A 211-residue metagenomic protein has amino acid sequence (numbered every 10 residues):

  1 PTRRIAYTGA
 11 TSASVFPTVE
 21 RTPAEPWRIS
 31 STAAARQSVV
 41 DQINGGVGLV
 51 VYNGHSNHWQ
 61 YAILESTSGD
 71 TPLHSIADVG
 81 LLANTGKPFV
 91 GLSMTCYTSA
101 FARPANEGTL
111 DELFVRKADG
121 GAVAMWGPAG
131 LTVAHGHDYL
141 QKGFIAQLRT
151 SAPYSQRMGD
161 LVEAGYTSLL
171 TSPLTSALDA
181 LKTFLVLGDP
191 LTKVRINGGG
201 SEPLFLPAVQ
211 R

Functional and structural regions predicted by a protein language model:
P1-G200: Cysteine-dependent hydrolase recognition
E202-L204: Short structural boundary motif marking the start of a folded domain
P207: Conserved functional hotspot residues at active sites or interaction interfaces
Q210-R211: Short, solvent-exposed mixed-charge patches
